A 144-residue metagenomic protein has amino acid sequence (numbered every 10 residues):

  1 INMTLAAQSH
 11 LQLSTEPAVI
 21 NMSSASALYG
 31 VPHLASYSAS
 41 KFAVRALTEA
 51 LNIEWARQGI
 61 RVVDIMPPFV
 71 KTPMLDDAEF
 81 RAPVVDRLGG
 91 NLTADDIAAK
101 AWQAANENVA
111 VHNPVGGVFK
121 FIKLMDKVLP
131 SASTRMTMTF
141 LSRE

Functional and structural regions predicted by a protein language model:
T4, S40: Active-site helix of classical SDR
Q8, A43, T48-A56, R61: Catalytic Tyr-X3-Lys helix of short-chain dehydrogenase/reductase
S24: Residue(s) in the substrate-gating loop at a strand-loop-helix junction that position the organic substrate next
A27-Y29: Conserved catalytic-site region of short-chain dehydrogenase/reductase
V31-A35: Active-site loop immediately N-terminal to the catalytic Tyr-X3-Lys motif of short-chain dehydrogenase/reductase
I53-G117: SDR active-site lid
H112-D126, M138: Short-chain dehydrogenase/reductase
